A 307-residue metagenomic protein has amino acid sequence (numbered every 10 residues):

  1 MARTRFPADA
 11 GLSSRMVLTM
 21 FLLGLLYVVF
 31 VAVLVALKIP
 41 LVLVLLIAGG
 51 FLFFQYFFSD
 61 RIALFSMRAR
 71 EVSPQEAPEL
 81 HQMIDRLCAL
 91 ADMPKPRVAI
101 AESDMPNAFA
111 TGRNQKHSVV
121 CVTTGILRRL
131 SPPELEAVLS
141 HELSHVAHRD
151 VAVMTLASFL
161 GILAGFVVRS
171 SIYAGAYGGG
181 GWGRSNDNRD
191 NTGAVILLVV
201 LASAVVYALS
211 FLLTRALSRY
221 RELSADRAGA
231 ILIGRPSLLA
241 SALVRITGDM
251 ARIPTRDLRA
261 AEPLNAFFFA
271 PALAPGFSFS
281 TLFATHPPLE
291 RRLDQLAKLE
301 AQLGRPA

Functional and structural regions predicted by a protein language model:
M1-L46, A307: N-terminal low-structure segments adjacent to metalloprotease catalytic domains across cellular compartments
L23-V31, F51, Q55, G161 (+3 more regions): Alpha-helical transmembrane segments of multipass membrane proteins
Y27, V31, Q55-D60, R169 (+3 more regions): Alpha-helical transmembrane segments of polytopic integral membrane proteins, especially the permease/helical cores
L45-S66, D85, A89, V199-R215: Transmembrane alpha-helices and immediately adjacent membrane-cytoplasm interface residues in multi-pass integral
Q55-T155, D257-L258: Peri-catalytic and regulatory segments of divalent metal-dependent proteins
A69-L87, L223-A242: Membrane-cytosol interface motif
M93-H117, G178-N191, G229-A307: Active-site-proximal gating segments in proteases and membrane effectors
V151-L232: Hydrophobic transmembrane alpha-helical segments that form the core helix bundle of multi-pass membrane enzymes
